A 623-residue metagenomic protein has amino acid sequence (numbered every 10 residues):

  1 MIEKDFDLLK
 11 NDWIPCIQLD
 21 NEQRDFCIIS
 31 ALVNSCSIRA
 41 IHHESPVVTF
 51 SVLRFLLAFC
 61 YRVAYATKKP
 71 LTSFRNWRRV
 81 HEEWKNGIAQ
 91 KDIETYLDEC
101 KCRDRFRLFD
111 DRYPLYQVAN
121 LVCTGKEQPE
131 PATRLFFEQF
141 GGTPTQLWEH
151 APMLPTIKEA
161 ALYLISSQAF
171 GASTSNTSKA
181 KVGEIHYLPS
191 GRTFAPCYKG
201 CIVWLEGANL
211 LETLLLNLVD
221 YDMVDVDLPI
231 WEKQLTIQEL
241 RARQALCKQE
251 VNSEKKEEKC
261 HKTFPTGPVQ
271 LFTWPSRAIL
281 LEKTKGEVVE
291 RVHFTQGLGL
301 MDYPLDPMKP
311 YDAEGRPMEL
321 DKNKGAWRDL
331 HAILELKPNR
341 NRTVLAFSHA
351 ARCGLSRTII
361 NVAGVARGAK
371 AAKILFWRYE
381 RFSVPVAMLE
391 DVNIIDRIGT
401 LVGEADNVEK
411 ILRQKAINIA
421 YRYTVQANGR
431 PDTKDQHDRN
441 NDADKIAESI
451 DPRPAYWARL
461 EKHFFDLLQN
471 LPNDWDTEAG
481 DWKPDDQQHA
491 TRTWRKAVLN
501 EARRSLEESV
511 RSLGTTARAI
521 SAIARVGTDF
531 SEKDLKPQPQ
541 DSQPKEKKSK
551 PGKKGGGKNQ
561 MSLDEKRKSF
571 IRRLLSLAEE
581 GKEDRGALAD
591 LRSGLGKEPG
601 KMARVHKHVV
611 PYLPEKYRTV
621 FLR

Functional and structural regions predicted by a protein language model:
M1-G142, S166-S178, V182-R623: Extended alpha-helical scaffolding segments
H150-M153, S276: Residues immediately within or flanking Cys/His clusters that coordinate Zn2+ in small zinc-binding modules
T156-E159: Short Cys/His-rich metal-coordination motifs, predominantly Zn2+-binding knuckles/fingers
A161-L164: Short functional micro-motifs and their immediate structural scaffolds
